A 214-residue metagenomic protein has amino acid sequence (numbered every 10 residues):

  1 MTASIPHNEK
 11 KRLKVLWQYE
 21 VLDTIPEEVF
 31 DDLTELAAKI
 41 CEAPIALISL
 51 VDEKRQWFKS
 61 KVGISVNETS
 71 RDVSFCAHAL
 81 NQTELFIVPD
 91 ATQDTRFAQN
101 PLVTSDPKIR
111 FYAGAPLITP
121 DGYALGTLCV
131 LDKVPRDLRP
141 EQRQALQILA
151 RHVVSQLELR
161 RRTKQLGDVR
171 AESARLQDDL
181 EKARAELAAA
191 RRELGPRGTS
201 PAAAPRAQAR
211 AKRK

Functional and structural regions predicted by a protein language model:
K14, I45, V51-K61, V66-R110: Regulatory sensory and allosteric helical modules in signal-transduction proteins and certain transcription factors
Y19, D32-I40, H78, Q82 (+1 more regions): Amphipathic alpha-helical regulatory segments at dimerization interfaces that relay allosteric signals between sensory
D23-R55, P201, R206-K214: Helix-loop-beta substructure at the N-terminus of cytosolic sensory domains that couple signal/ligand detection
R110-T119: A short, aliphatic-rich beta-strand micro-motif
I118-Y123, K133: Flexible loop/coil segments at beta-strand boundaries within sensory signal-transduction domains
T127-R136: Short beta-strand-to-loop transition segments that serve as allosteric relay/switch motifs in sensory/regulatory domains
L138-S155: Amphipathic alpha-helical "output/dimerization" segments
R162-K214: Signal-transducing coiled-coil/dimerization helices and immediately adjacent hinge/linker segments that couple sensory
